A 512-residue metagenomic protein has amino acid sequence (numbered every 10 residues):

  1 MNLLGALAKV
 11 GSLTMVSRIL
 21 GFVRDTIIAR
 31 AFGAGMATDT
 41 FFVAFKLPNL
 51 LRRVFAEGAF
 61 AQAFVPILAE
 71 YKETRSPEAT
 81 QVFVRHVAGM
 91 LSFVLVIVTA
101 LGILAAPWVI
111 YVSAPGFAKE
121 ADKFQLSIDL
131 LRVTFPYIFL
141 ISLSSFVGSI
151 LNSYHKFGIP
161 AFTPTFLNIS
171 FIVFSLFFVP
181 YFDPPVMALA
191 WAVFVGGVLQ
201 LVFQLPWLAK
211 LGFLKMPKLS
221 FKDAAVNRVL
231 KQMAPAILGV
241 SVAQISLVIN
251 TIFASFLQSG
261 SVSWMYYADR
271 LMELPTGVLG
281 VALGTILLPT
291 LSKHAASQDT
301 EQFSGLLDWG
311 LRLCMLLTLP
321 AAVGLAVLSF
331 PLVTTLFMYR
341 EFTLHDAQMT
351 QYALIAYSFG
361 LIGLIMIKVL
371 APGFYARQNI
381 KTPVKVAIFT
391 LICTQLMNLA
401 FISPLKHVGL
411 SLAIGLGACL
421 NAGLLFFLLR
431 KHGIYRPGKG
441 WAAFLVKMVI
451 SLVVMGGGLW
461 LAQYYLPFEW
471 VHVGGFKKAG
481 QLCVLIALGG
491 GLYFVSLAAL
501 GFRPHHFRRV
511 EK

Functional and structural regions predicted by a protein language model:
M1-K512: Membrane-embedded alpha-helical bundles of multi-pass transporters/translocases, especially carrier/permease families
